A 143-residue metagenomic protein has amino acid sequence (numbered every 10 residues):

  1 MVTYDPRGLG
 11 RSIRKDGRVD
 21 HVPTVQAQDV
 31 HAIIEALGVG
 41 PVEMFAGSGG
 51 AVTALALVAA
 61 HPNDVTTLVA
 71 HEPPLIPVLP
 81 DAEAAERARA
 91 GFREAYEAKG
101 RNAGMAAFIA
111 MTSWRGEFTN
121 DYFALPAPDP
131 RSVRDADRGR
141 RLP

Functional and structural regions predicted by a protein language model:
V2-E43: Active-site loop/oxyanion-hole signature of alpha/beta-hydrolase fold enzymes
G8, P74-P77, A110-W114: Short "lid" loop at the C-terminus of a central beta-strand within the Rossmann-like core of SAM-dependent
K15-G17, L79-E83: Short, solvent-exposed loop/turn segments at secondary-structure boundaries
P23-D29, G49, H71, P77-P80 (+1 more regions): Hydrophobic alpha-helical segments that drive targeting, anchoring, or assembly
A32-A36, A56-L57, E94: A generic secondary-structure signal
G40-D81: Conserved hydrolase catalytic core segment
A84-G91, A95-P143: Alpha/beta-hydrolase
